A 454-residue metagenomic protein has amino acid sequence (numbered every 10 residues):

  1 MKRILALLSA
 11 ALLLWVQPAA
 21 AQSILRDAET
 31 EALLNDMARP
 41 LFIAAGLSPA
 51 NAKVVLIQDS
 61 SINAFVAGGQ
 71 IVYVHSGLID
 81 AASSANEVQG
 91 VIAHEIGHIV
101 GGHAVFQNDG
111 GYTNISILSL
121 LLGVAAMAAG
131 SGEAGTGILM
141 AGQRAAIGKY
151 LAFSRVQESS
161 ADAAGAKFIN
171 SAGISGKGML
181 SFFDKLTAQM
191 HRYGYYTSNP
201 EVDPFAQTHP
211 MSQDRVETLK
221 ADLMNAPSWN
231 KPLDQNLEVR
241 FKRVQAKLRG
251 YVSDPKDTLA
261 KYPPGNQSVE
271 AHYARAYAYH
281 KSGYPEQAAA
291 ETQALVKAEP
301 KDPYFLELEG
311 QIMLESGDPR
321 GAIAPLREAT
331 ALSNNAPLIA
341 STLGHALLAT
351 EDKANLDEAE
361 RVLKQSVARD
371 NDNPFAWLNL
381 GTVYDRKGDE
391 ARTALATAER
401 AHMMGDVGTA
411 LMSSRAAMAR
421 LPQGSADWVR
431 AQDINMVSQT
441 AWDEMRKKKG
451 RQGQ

Functional and structural regions predicted by a protein language model:
R26-A28, A32, V54, K149 (+3 more regions): Extracytoplasmic and endomembrane cell-envelope/extracellular-matrix remodeling and assembly machinery
I96-T113, A129: Catalytic Zn2+-binding segment of zinc metalloproteases
R192-Y193, G317-R320, D352-L356, K387-L395 (+2 more regions): Alpha-helical linker/edge segments of TPR/alpha-solenoid repeat scaffolds and analogous pre-/post-domain helices
V269, P303-Y304, R320, P337-L338 (+4 more regions): Helix-start (N-cap) detector for alpha-helical repeat units in TPR-like alpha-solenoids, especially tetratricopeptide
A274, L308, T342-L343, N379 (+3 more regions): Canonical tetratricopeptide repeat
Y279, M313, L347-T350, Y384 (+2 more regions): Residue at a conserved register position within TPR or TPR-like alpha-solenoid repeats
